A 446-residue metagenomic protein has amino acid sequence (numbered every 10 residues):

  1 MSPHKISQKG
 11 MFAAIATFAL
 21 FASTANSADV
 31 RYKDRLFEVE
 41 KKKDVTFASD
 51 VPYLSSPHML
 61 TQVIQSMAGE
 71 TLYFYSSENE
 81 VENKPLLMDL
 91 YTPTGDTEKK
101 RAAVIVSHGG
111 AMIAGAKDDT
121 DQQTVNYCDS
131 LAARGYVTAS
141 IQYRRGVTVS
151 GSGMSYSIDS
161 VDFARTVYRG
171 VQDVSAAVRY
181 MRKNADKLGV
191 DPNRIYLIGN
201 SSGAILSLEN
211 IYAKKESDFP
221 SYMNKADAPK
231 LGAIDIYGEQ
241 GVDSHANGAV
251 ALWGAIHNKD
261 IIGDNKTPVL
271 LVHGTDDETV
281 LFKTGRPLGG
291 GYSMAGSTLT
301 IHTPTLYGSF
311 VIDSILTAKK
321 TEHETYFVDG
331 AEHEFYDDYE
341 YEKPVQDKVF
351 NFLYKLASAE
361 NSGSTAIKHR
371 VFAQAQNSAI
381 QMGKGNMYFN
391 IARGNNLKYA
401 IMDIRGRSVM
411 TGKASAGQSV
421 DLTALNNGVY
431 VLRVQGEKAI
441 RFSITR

Functional and structural regions predicted by a protein language model:
D29-K99: N-terminal cap/lid segment of alpha/beta-hydrolase-fold proteins
D96-R101, S107-G151, H257-K259, E278-F282: Short substrate-entry loop that stabilizes the transition state in hydrolases
Y168, Q172, A176-N265: Primarily recognizes the serine-hydrolase "nucleophile elbow" in alpha/beta-hydrolase and SGNH/GDSL folds
L271-H273, D277: Short beta-strand/loop motif that positions the catalytic acidic residue of the alpha/beta-hydrolase fold
L306-S364: C-terminal catalytic histidine-bearing segment of alpha/beta-hydrolase fold enzymes
S358-N386, A392-G394, T445: Residue-level detector of functionally pivotal "anchor" positions at catalytic/ligand-binding pockets or at interdomain
I401-V409, Y430: Short, glycine-anchored, charge-dense loop/turn motifs used at functional sites
V429-R446: C-terminal tail/sorting-segment detector
